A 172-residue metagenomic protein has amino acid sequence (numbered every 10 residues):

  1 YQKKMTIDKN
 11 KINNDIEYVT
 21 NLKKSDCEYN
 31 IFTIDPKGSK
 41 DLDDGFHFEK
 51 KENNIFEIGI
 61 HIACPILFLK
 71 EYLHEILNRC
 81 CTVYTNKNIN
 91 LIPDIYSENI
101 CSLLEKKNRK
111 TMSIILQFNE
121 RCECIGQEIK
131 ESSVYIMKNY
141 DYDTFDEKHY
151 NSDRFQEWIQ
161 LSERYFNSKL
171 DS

Functional and structural regions predicted by a protein language model:
Y1-K3: Boundary/activation segment at the start of structured domains
D8-S172: Electropositive polyanion-binding surfaces
